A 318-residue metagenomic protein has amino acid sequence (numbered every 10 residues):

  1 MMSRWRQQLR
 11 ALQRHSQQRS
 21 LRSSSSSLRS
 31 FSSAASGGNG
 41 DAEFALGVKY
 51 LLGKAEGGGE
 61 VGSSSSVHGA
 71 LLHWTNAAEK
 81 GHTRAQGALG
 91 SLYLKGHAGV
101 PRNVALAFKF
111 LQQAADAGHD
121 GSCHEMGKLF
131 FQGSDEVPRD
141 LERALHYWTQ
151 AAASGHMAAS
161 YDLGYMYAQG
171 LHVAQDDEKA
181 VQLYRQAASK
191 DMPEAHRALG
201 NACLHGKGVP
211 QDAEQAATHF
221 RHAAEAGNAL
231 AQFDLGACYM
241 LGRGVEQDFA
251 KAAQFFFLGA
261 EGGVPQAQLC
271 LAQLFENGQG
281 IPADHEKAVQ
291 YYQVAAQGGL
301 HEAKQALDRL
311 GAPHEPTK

Functional and structural regions predicted by a protein language model:
M1-S33: N-terminal mitochondrial targeting presequence
G37-N39, G53-K54, G58-G59, K80-H82 (+16 more regions): Short helix-capping/linker turns of helical repeat alpha-solenoids
F44, G87, K109, H124 (+8 more regions): TPR/TPR-like alpha-solenoid signature
A45-G57, A88-K95, E125-G133, S160-Q169 (+6 more regions): Hydrophobic face of amphipathic alpha-helices that form TPR/SEL1-like repeat modules and related alpha-solenoid
P282-H301, D308: TPR/TPR-like (Sel1-like) alpha-helical repeat modules
